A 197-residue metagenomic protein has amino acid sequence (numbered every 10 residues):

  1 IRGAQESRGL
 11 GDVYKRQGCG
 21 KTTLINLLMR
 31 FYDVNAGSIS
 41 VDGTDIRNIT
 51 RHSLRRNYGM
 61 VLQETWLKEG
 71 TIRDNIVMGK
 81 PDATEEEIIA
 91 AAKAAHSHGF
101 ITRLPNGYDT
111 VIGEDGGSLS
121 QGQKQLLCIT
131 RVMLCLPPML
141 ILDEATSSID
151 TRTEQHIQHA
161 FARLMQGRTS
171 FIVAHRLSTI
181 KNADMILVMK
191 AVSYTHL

Functional and structural regions predicted by a protein language model:
I1-L10: Positively charged, low-complexity/disordered segments
G11-L197: ABC-type nucleotide-binding domain
